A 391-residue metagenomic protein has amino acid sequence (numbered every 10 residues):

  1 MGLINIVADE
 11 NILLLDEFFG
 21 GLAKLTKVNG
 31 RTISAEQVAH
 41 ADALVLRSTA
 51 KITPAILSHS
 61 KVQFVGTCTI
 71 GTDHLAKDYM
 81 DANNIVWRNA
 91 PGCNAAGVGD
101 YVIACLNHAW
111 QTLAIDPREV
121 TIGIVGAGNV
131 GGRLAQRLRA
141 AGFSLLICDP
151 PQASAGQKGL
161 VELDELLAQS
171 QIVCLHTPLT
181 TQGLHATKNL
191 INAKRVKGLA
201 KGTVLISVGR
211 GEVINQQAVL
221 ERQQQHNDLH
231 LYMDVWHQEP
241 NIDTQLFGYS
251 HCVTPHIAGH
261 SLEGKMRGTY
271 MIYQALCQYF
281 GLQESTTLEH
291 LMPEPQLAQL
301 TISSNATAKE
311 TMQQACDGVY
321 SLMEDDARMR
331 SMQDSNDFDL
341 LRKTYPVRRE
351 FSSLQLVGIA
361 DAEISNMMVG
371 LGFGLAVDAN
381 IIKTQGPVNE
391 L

Functional and structural regions predicted by a protein language model:
M1-A41: N-terminal glycine-/charge-rich "phosphate-binding" loop or analogous flexible N-terminal tail
L3, R118-T121, A193, G202: Phosphate-coordination loops involved in phosphoryl transfer and adenosine-cofactor binding
E10, G99, R118-R139: Glycine-rich adenosine-cofactor-binding loop
D42-A114: Phosphate/diphosphate ligand-binding glycine-rich loop within oxidoreductases
I52-T53, A153-T244: Rossmann-like adenosine-cofactor binding region
G99-I115, A140-F143, Y270-Q278: Oxidoreductase and adenylate-handling cofactor-binding alpha/beta cores
A140-Q157: NAD(P)-binding Rossmann-fold cofactor-contacting core
G202, R210-G374: Rossmann-like dinucleotide-binding domain for NAD(H)/NADP(H)
